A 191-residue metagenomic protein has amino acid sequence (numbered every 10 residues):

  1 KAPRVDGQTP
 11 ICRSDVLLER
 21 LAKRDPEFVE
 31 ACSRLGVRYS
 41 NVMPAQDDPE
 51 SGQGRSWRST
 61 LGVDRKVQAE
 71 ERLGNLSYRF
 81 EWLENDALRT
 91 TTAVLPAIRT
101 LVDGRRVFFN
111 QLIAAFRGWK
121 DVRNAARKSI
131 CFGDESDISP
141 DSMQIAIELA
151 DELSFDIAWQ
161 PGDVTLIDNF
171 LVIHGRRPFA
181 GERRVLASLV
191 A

Functional and structural regions predicted by a protein language model:
K1-V164, L171-A191: Active-site environment of non-heme Fe oxygenases that use a 2-His-1-carboxylate facial triad
